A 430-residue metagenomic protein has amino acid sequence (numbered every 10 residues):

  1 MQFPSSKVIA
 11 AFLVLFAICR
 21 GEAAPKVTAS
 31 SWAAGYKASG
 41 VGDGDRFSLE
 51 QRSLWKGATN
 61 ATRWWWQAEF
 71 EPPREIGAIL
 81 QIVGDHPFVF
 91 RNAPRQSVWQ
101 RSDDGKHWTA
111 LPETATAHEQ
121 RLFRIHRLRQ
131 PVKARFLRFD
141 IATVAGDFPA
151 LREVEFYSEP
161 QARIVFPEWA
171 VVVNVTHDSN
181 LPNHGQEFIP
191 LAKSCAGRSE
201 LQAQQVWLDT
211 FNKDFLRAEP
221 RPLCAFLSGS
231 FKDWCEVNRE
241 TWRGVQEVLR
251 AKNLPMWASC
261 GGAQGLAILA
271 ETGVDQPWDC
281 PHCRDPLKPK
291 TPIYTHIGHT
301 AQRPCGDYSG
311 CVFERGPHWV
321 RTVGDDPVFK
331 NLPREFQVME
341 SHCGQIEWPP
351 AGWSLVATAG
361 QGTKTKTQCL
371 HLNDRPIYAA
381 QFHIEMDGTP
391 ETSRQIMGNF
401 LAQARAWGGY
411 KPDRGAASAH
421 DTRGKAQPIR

Functional and structural regions predicted by a protein language model:
M1-I9: Bacterial N-terminal signal peptides that target proteins for export
F12-G21: Hydrophobic h-region of N-terminal signal peptides that target proteins for export in Gram-negative bacteria
E22-A24, A34, R46-P112, A117-V165: Aromatic, loop-rich ligand-recognition surfaces of beta-strand-rich domains
P25, A33-Y36, G352-L355: Short glycine-aromatic motifs
S31-G35, V144, N174-N180: Short polar catalytic/cofactor-binding loops
I164-A218, R250-A251, K288-R430: Amide-donor transfer/coupling interface in amidating biosynthetic enzymes
S194-S259, A263-G273: Flexible gly/pro-rich beta->alpha loop and the following alpha-helix that scaffold active-site loops
S259, P277-W278, H296: Generic beta-sheet signal
